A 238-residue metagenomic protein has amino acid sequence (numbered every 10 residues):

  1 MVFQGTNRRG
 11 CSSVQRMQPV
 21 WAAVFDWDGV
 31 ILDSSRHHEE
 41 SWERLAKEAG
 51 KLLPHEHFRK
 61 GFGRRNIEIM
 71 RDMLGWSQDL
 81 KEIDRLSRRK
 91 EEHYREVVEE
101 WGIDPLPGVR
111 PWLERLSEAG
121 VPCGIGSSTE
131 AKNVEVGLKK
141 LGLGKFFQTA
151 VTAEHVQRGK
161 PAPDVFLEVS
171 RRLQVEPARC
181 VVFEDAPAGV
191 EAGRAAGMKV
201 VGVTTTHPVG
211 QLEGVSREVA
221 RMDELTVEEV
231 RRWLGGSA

Functional and structural regions predicted by a protein language model:
V2-W21, E114-S117, E130-A238: Asp-based, Mg2+/Mn2+-dependent phosphohydrolase catalytic module
R16-A119, K132: N-terminal helical cap/lid subdomain that shapes the substrate entry/recognition surface in HAD-like hydrolases
G29-V30, E99-E100, I125, A153 (+1 more regions): Short, contiguous strand/loop micro-motifs
I31, P105, C123-G126, R158 (+1 more regions): Conserved SAM-binding loop
D33-S34, G61-F62, I125-G126, E184 (+1 more regions): Small/polar loops that bind or transfer phosphate-bearing groups
R36, S127, V136: Conserved catalytic-core motifs of eukaryotic protein kinase domains, centered on the activation segment
L52, P122, K199: Residue-level detector of anion-binding/catalytic polar loops
E99-I103, S128, A195-G197: Short, flexible loop segments at the rims of nucleotide/cofactor-binding pockets, characterized by
